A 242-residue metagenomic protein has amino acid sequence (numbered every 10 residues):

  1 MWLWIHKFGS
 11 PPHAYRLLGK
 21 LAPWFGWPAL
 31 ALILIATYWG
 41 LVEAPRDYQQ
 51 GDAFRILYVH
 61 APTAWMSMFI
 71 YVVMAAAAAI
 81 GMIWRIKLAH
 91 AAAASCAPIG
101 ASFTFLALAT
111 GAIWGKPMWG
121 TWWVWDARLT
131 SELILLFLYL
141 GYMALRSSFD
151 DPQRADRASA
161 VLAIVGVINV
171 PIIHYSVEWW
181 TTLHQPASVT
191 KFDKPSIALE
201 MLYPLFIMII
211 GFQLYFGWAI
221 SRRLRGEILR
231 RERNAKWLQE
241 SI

Functional and structural regions predicted by a protein language model:
M1-I242: Polytopic transmembrane helical bundles with strong interfacial aromatic enrichment
